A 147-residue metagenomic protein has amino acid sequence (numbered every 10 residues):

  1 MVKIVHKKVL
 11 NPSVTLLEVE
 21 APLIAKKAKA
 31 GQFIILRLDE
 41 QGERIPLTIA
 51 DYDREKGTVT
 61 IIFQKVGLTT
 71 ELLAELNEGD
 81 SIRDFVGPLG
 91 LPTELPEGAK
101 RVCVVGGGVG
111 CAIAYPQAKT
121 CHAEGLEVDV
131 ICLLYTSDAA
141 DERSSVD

Functional and structural regions predicted by a protein language model:
M1-E78: Ferredoxin-reductase
G42-T48, L89-P96: Short, Lys/Arg- and Gly-enriched loop/turn segments at beta-strand edges
I82, G87-L89, G98-R101, G108-A112: Extended interfacial segments that mediate partner engagement and assembly in macromolecular machines
I113-H122: Histidine-anchored nucleotide/phosphate-binding helix
A123-E127: Conserved S-adenosyl-L-methionine
V128-L134: Short internal beta-strands
Y135-A140: Conserved small/polar residues in nucleotide/adenosyl-binding loops
S144-S145: Helix-rich terminal scaffold detector
